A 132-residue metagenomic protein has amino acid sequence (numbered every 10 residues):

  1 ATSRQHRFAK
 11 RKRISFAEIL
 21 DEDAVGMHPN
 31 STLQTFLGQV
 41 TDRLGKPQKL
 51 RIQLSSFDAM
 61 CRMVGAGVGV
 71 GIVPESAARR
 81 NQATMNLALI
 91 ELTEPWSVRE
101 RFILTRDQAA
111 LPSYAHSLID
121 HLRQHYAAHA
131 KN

Functional and structural regions predicted by a protein language model:
A1-Q5, R101-L111: A bilobed periplasmic-binding-protein/Venus flytrap-type ligand-binding module shared by bacterial periplasmic
T2, G26-H28, L54, T105 (+1 more regions): Short beta-strand/turn micro-motifs composed of small residues that flank or help shape donor/cofactor-binding pockets
T2-S3, K10, M27-H28, L50 (+1 more regions): Thr-Gly-centered strand-to-loop micro-motif
F8-A9, S15-F16, D23-L44, L111-H121 (+1 more regions): Secondary-structure junction motif
R11-K12, E18, D58-D107, S117: Beta-alpha-beta core module
G26-M27, P47-S56, E91: Short beta-strand-to-loop elements that line the ligand-binding cleft of bilobed periplasmic-binding protein-like
T35, S56-F57: Conserved glycosyltransferase catalytic-site signature
R43-K46, Q82: Short helix-capping segments at alpha-helix termini
